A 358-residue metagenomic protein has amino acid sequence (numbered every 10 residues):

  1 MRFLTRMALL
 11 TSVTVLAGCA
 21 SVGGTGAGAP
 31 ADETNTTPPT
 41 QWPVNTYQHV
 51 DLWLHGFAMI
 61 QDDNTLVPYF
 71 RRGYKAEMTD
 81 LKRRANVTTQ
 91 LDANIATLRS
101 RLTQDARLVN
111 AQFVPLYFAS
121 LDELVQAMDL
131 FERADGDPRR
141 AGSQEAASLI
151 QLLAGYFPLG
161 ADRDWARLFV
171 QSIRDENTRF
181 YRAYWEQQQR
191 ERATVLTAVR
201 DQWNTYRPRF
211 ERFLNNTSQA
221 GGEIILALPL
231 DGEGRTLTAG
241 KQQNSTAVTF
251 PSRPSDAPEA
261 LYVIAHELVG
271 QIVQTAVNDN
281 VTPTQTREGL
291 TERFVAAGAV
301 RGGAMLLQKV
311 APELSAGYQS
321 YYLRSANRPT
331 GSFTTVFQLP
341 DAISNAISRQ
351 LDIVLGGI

Functional and structural regions predicted by a protein language model:
M1-A8: Bacterial N-terminal signal peptides that target proteins for export
A17-G18: C-terminal motif of bacterial Sec signal peptides marking the signal peptidase cleavage site
G23-G136, T330, T334-D352, G356: N-terminal mature-domain "stem" immediately C-terminal to a signal peptide or N-terminal signal-anchor/transmembrane
T89-L196: Long, mid-chain structured domain cores
Y181-Q242, K309, E313: Auxiliary, metal-adjacent structural segments of Zn-dependent hydrolase domains
E233-E259: Active-site scaffold of zinc-dependent metalloenzymes
P258-T282, V300-R301: Active-site recognition of the HExxH zinc-binding catalytic motif
A296-I358: Long, well-structured alpha-helical subdomains associated with metal-dependent extracellular/ecto-lumenal hydrolases
